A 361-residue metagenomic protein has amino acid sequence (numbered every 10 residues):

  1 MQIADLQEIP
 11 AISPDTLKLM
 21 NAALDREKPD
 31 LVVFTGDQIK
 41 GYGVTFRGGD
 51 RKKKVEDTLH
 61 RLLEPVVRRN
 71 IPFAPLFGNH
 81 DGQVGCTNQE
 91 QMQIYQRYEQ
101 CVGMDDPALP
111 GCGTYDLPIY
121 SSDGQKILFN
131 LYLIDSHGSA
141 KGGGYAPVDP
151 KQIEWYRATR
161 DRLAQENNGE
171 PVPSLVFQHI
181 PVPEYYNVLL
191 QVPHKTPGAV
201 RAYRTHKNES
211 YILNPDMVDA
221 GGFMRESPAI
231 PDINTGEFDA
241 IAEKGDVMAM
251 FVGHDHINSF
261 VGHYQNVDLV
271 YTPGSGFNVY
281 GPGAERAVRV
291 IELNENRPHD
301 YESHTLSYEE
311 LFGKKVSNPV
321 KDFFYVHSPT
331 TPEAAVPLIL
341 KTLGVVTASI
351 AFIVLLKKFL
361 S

Functional and structural regions predicted by a protein language model:
M1-Q7, L128-G138, F177, V267-G274: Active-site-proximal beta-strand elements of phosphoester/diester hydrolases
M1-R61: N-terminal active-site segment of His-dependent metallophosphoesterases
D5, M20, V32, D37 (+6 more regions): Divalent metal-coordination and catalytic microenvironments
I9-P10, K40-G43, P75-T87, S139-G142 (+4 more regions): Active-site environment of divalent metal-dependent phosphoester hydrolases
E27-L31, N130-L133, G144-H256: His/acidic metal-ligating clusters that form di-metal
G49-P171, P193-A202, V290-E292: Extended active-site neighborhood of metal-dependent phosphoesterases/phosphodiesterases
D116-Y120, G222-F223, P228-A229, T235-K244 (+1 more regions): Binuclear metal-dependent phosphoesterase catalytic core
I339-K357: Hydrophobic alpha-helical topogenic segments used for membrane insertion/localization
